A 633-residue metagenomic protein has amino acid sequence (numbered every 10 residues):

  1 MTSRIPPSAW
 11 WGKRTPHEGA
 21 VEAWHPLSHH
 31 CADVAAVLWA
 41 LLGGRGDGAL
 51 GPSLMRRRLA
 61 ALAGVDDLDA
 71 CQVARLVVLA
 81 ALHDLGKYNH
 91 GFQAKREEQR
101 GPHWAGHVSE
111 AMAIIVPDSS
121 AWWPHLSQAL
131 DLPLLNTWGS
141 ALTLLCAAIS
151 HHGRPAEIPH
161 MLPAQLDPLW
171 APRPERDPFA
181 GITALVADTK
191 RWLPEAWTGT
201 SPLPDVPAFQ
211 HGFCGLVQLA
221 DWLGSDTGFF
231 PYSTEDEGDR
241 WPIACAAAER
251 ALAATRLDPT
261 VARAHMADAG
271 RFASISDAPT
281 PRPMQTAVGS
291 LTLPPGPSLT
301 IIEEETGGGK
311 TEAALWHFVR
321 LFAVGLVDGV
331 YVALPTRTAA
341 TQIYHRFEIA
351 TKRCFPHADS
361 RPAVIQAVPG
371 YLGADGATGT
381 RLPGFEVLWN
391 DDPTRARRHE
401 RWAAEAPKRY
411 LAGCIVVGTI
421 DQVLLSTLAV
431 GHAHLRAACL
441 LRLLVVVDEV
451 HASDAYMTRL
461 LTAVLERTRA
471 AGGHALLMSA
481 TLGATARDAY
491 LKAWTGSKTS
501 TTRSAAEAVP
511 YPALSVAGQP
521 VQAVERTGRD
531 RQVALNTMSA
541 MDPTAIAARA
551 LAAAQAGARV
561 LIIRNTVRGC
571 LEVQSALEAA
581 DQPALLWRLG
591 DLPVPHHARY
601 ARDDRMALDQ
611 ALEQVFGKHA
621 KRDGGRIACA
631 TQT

Functional and structural regions predicted by a protein language model:
M1-M266: Accessory nucleic-acid engagement/destabilization modules that flank
P295-F318, E449, S453-D454, S479: Walker A/P-loop
D328-K352, V364-D375, L482-A486, V567: Conserved Walker A/P-loop ATP-binding site and its immediately adjacent core in helicase/helicase-like ATPase domains
V330-V332, R337-A340, A552-A580, V594-P595: Conserved strand-helix element at the start of the C-terminal RecA-like helicase core
F347-C414, I420-L424: A substrate-engagement module of RecA-like helicase motors
R409-T427, K621-T633: Conserved two-lobed SF2 helicase motor
L435-L444, V450-A523: Post-DEXD/H (motif II) to motif III coupling segment of the RecA-like Helicase ATP-binding lobe
S497-E572: Conserved interdomain linker/interface between the two RecA-like ATPase lobes of SF2 helicase motors
